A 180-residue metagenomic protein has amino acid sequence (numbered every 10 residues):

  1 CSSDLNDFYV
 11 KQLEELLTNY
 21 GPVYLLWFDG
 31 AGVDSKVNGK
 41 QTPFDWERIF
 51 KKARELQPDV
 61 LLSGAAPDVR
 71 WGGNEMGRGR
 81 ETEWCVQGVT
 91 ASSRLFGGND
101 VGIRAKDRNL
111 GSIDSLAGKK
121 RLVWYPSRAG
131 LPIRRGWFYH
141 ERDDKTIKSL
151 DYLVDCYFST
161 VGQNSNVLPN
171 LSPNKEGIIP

Functional and structural regions predicted by a protein language model:
C1-P180: Mature catalytic domains of secreted/periplasmic carbohydrate-active enzymes
